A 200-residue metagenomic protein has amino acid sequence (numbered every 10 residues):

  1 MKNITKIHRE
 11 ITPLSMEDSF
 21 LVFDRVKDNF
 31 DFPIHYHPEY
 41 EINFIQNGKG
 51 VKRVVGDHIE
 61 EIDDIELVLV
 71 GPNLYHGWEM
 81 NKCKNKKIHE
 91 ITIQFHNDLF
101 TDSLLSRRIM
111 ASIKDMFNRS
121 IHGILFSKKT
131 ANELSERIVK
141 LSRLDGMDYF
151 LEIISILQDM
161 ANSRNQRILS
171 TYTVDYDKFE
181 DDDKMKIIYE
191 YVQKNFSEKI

Functional and structural regions predicted by a protein language model:
M1-L67, N73-L74: Generic protein-terminus/edge-of-domain signal
K2-L14, Y75-R137, S163-R167: A hydrophobic/aromatic-rich effector-binding and dimerization subdomain of bacterial HTH-type transcriptional regulators
Q46, F95-N97, R143: Short beta-strand-to-loop capping motifs
L67-L69, E79-M80: Conserved donor-binding loop and adjoining core beta-sheet/short helix segment in diverse acyl/aminoacyl transferases
I124, K128, S142-K199: Short, Lys/Arg-enriched, Trp-marked, Pro/Gly-tolerant hinge/linker segments that flank
